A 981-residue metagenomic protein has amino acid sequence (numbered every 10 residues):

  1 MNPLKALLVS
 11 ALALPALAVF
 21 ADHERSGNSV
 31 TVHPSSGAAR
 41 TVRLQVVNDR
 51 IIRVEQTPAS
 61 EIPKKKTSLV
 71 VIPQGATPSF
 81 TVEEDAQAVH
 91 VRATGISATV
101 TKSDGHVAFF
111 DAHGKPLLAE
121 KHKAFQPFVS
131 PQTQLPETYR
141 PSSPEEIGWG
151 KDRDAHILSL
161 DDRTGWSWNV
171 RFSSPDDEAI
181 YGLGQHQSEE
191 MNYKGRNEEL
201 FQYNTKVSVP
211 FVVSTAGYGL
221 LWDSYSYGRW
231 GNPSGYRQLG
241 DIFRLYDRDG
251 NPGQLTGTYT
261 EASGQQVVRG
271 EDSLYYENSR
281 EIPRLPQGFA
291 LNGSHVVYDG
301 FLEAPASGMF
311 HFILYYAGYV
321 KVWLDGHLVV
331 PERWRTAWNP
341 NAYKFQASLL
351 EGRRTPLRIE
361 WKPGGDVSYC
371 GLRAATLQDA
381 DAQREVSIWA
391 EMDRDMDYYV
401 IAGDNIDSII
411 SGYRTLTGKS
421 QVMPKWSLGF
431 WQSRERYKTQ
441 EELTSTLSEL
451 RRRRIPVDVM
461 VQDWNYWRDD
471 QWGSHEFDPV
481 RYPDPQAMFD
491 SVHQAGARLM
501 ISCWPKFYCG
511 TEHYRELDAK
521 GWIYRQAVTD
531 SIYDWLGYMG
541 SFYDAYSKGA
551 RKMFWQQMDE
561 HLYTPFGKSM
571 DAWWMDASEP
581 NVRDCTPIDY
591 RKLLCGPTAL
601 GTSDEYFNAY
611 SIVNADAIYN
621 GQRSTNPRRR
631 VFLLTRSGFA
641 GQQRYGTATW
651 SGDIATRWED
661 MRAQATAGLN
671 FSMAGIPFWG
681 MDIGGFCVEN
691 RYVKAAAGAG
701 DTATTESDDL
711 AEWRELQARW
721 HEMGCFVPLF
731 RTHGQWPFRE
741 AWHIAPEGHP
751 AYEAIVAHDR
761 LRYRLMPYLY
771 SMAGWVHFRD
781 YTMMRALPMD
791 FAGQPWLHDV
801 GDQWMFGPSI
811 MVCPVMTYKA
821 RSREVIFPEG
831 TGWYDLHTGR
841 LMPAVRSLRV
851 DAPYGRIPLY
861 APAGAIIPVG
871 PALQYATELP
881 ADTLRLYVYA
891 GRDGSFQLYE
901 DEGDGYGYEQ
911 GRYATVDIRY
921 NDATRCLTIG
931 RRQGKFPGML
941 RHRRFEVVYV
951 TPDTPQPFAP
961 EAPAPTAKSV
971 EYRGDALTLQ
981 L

Functional and structural regions predicted by a protein language model:
M1-L8: Bacterial N-terminal signal peptides that target proteins for export
S10-A18: Hydrophobic h-region of N-terminal signal peptides that target proteins for export in Gram-negative bacteria
F20-H23, Q45-V89, V129: A low-complexity, Ser/Thr/Gly/Pro-enriched, surface-exposed linker/loop concept that marks segments flanking
V32, L44, V54, V91-G95 (+3 more regions): Short, well-ordered beta-strand segments enriched in hydrophobic/aromatic residues
R40-R50, K64-P73, T99-K115, H122 (+1 more regions): Extended Gly/Ser/Thr-rich low-complexity repeat segments, especially those forming or decorating extracellular
K115, E120-L135, P144-T256, E261-R269 (+7 more regions): Catalytic-domain carbohydrate-binding cleft regions of carbohydrate-active enzymes
L302-V322, L357: Aromatic-lined ligand-binding clefts that engage carbohydrates, nucleic acids, or primary amines
A861-S969, R973-A976: Accessory, solvent-exposed terminal regions and/or long lumenal/extracellular loops of proteins
